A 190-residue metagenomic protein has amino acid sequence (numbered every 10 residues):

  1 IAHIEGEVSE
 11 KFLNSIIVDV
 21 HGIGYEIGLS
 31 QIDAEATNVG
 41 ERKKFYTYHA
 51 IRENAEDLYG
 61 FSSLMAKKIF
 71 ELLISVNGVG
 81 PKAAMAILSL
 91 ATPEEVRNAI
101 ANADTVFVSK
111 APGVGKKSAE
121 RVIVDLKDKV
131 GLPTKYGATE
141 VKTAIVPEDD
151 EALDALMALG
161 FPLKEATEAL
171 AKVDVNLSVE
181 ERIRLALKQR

Functional and structural regions predicted by a protein language model:
I1-S75: A positional/architectural concept
S9, I74, T92, A101 (+6 more regions): Signal for well-folded cores of large energy- and translation-related assemblies
H49, E56-F61, P81-I100, R121-T134: Amphipathic, charged-and-aliphatic alpha-helical interface segments that function as noncatalytic docking
L72-S75, A84-I87, A99, F107-K110 (+2 more regions): Residue-level recognition of specific faces of alpha-helices
A84, V96, A119, A166-A169 (+1 more regions): Small-residue helix-packing motif on alpha-helices
R121-L170: Strongly charged, low-complexity linkers/loops
V179-R190: Amphipathic alpha-helical interaction/assembly segments
